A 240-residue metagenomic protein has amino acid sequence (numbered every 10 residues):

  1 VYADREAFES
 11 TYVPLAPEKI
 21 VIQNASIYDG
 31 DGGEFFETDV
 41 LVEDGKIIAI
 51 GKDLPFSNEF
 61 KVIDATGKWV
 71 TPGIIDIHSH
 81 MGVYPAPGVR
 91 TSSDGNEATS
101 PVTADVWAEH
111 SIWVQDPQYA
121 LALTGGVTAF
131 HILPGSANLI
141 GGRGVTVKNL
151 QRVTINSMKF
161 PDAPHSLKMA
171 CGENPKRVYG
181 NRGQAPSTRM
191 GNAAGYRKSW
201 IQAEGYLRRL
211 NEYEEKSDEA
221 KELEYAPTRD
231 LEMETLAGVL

Functional and structural regions predicted by a protein language model:
V1-P17: N-terminal pre-domain segments of enzymes
V13, E18, I27, D31-T71 (+1 more regions): Histidine-rich, glycine-flanked metal-binding segment
A16, F36, S57, N96-S100 (+2 more regions): Soluble non-cytosolic domains of exported or imported proteins
E18-I22, F56-E109, T124: Replace "His-x-His-based motif
V21, L41, D76, H131 (+1 more regions): Structured core elements
I27, I48, W69-V70, S79-G82 (+4 more regions): Solvent-exposed loop/turn segments at secondary-structure junctions within structured extracellular/periplasmic domains
Q118, L123-L240: Polyanionic/metal-chelating signatures
